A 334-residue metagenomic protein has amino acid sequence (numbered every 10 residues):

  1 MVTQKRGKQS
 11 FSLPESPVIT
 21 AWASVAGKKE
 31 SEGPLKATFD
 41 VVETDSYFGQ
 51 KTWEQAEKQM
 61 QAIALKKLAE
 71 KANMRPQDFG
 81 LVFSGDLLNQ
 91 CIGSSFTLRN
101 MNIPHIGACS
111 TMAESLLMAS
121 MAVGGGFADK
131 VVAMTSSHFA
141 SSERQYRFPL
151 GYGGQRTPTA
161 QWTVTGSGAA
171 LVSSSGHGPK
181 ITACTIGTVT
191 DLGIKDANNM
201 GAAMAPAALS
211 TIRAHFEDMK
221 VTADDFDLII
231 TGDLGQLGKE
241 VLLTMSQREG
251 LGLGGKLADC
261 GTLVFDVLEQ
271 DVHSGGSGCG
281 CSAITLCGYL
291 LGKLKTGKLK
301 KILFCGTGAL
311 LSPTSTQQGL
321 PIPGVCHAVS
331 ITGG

Functional and structural regions predicted by a protein language model:
M1-E54, P149-R213, D218-V221, G252-D271 (+3 more regions): Condensing-enzyme catalytic core mediating Claisen C-C bond formation in acyl metabolism
I19, W53-S110, D225-E240: Conserved beta-ketoacyl condensing-enzyme motif
V25, G85-Q90, C109-S110, T135-S141 (+2 more regions): Acidic, glycine-rich active-site loops and adjacent beta-strand->loop/helix elements that engage anionic groups
E30-E32, G93-S95, S142-R147, E240-L242 (+1 more regions): Short acidic, glycine/serine/threonine-rich loops at helix termini
E57-N73, M118, A203-D218, T285-L290: Short, well-ordered amphipathic alpha-helical segments that serve as non-catalytic structural scaffolds within diverse
I106-A133, V172, S277-K298: Active-site-proximal alpha-helical scaffold in enzymes
S110, G125-F139, Q145-Y152, T157 (+2 more regions): Glycine-rich anion/phosphate-binding loop at the beta-strand->alpha-helix junction
I230-L291: Internal helical hairpin/lid segments
